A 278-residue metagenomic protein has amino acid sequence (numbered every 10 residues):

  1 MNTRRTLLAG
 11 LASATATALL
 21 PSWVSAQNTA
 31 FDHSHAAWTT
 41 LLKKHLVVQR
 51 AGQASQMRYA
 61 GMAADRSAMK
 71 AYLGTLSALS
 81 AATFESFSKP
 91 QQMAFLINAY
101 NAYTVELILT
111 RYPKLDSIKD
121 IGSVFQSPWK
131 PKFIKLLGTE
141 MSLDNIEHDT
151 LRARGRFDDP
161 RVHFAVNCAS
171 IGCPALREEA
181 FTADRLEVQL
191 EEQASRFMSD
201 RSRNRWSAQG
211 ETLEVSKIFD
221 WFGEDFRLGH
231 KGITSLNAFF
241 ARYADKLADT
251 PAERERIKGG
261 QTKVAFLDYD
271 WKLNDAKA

Functional and structural regions predicted by a protein language model:
T6-A26: N-terminal export signals
N28-S86, Q91-A94, V105-A278: Interaction/scaffold regions that mediate signaling and macromolecular assembly across diverse proteins
